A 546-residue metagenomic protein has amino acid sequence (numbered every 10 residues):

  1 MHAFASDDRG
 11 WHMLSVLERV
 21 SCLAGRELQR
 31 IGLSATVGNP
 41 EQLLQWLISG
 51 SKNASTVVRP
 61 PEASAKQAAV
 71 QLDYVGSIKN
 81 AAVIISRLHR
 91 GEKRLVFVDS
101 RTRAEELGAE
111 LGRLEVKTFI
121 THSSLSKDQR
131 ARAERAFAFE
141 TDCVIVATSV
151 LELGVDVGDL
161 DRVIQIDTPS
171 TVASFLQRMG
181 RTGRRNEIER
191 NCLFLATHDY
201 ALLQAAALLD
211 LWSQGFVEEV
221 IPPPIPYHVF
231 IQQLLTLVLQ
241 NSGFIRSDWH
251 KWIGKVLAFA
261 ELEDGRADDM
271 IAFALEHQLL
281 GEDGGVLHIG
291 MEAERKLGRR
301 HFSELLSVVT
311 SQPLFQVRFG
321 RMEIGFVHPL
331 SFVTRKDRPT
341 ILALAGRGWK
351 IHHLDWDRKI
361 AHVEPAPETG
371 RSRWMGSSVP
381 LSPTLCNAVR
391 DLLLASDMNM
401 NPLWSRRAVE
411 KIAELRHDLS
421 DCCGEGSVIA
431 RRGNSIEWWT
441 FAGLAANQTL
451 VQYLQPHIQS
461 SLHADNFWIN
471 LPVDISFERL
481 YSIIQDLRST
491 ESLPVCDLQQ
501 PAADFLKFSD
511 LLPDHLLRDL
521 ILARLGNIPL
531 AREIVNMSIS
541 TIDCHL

Functional and structural regions predicted by a protein language model:
M1-S242, S247-I289: Helicase motor core with emphasis on the C-terminal RecA-like subdomain
F4, L153, A258-F259, W349-K350 (+2 more regions): Short beta-strands and strand-coil junctions in structured, solvent-facing domains, enriched
T56-E62, H122-S123, V220-P224, Q459-I475 (+1 more regions): A generic structural motif
A68, Q214, P226, R300 (+3 more regions): Terminal, basic amphipathic appendages of nucleotide-handling enzymes
N80-A81, L88, F137-T148, D264-R266 (+3 more regions): Phosphate-interacting basic helix/loop segments used at nucleotide- and nucleic-acid interfaces
V83-S86, T182-R184, C422-R432, I458-H463: Short, flexible, solvent-exposed loop/turn segments with mixed acidic/basic and small polar residues
F216-G348, L354, A430-Q452, H457-D465: C-terminal accessory/connector segments of nucleic-acid motor ATPases
L287, K359-E364, A464-S482: A generic structural motif
